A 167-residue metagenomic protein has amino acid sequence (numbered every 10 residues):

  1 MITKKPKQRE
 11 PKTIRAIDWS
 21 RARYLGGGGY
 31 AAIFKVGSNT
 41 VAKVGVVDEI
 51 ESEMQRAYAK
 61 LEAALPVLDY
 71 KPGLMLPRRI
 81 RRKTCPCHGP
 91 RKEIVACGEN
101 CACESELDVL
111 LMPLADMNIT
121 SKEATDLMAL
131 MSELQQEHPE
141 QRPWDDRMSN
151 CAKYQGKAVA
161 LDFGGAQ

Functional and structural regions predicted by a protein language model:
M1-R23: Juxta-kinase regulatory segment immediately upstream of eukaryotic protein kinase catalytic domains
R21-P72: ATP-binding glycine-rich loop module of kinase domains
K35-S38, L114, Y154: Active-site beta-strand termini and strand-to-loop segments that position acidic
V44-V46, L114, F163: Residue-level recognition of conserved beta-strand positions in structured domain cores
A63-L130: Conserved structural core of kinase catalytic domains
S132-R142: Protein kinase catalytic-loop region centered on the HRD/HxD motif
R142-Q167: Catalytic activation segment of kinase domains across protein kinase-like and atypical kinase folds
